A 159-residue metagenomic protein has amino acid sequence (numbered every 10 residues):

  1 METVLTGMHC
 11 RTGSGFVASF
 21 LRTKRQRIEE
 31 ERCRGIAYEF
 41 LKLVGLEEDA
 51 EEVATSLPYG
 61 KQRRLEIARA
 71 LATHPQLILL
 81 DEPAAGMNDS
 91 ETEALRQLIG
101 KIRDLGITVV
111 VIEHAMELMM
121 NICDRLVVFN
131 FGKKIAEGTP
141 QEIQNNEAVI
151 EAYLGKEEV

Functional and structural regions predicted by a protein language model:
M1-V159: Glycine-rich phosphate-binding loops of nucleotide-dependent enzymes
